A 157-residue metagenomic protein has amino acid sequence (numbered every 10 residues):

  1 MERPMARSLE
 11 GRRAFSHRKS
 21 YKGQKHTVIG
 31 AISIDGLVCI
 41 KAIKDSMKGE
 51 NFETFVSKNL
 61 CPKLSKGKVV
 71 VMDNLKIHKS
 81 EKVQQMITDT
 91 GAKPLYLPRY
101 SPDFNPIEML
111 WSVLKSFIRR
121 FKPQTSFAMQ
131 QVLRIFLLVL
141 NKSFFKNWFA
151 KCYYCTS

Functional and structural regions predicted by a protein language model:
M1-H17, V83-P98, F117: A short alpha/beta connector and helix-capping loop motif
M1-S57: Extended, low-complexity cationic-aromatic segments
S33, L64-S65, N141: Short conserved AdoMet
S33-L37, K76-H78, Y100-D103, Y154: Short, solvent-exposed loop/turn segments at secondary-structure junctions
N51-V69: Short, basic/hydrophobic alpha-helical segments
V56-N59, I87, R134, V139: A generic "structured core" feature
M72-N74, E81, L95-R119, F127: RNase H-like two-metal-ion nuclease catalytic core shared by retroviral integrases and related mobile-element nucleases
I107-S157: C-terminal anion-handling pockets and recognition modules
